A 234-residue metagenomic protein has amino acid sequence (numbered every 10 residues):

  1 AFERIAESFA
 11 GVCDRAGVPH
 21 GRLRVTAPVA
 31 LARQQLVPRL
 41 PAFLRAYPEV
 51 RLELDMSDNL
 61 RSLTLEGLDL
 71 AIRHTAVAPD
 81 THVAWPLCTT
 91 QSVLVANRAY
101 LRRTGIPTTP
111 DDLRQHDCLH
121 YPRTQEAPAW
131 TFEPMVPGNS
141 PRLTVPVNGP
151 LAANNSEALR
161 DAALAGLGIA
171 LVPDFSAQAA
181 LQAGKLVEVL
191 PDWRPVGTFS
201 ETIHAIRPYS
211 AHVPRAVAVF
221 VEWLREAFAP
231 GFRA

Functional and structural regions predicted by a protein language model:
A1-D14: Alpha-helical "hinge/linker" immediately C-terminal to small N-terminal DNA-binding modules
H20-V83: Central regulatory/effector-binding core of bacterial HTH transcription factors
E49, Q178-A179, A183, D192-A234: C-terminal effector-binding regulatory domain of bacterial HTH transcription factors
E49-L52, N139-P150: A local structural motif
D58, H74-A76, N97-R98, N155 (+1 more regions): Beta->alpha turn/N-cap motifs
T81-S92, A96-Y121: Flexible hinge/capping segments at coil-to-helix
D117-S140: Secondary-structure junction motif
T144-E188, W193-V196, R207: Hydrophobic hinge/microswitch elements
